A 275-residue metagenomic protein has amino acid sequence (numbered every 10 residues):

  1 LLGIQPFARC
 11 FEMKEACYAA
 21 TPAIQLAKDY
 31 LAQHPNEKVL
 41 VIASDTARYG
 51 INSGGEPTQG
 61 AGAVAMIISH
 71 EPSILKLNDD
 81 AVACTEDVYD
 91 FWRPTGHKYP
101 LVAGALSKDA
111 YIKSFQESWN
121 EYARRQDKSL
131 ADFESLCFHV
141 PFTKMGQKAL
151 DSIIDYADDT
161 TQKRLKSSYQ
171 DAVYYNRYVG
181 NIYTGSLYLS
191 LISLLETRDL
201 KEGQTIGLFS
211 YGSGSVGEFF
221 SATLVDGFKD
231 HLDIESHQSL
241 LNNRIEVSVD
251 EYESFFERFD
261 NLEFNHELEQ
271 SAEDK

Functional and structural regions predicted by a protein language model:
L1, V140-D155, K166, V216-V225: Short glycine/threonine-rich loop-to-helix capping motif typified by GTGT followed within a few residues by an Asp-Pro
L1-K38, D155-S186: Conserved catalytic cysteine-centered active-site region of acyl-thioester-dependent Claisen-condensing enzymes
K14-A20, A43-R48, E71, S210-S215: Acidic, glycine-rich active-site loops and adjacent beta-strand->loop/helix elements that engage anionic groups
A32-A65: Flexible, glycine-rich active-site loops centered on histidine and acidic residues that chelate a metal or position
S53-K113, E218-K275: Condensing-enzyme catalytic core mediating Claisen C-C bond formation in acyl metabolism
Q116-E134, L194-D199: Phosphate/pyrophosphate-binding loops at sites that engage ATP/ADP/AMP, CoA/4′-phosphopantetheine, polyphosphate
K166-N242: C-terminal catalytic subdomain
